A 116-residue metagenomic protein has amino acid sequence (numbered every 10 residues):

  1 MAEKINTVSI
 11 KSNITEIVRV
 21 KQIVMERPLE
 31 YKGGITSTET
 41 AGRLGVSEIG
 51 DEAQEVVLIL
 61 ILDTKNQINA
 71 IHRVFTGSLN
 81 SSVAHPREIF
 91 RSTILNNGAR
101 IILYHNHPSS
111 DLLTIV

Functional and structural regions predicted by a protein language model:
M1-I23, Y31, T40-R43, D63-K65 (+1 more regions): Active-site-proximal loop/helix of nucleotide/amide-processing enzymes and allied scaffolds
K32-D63: Short, contiguous, helix-prone interaction/anchoring segments in small proteins
